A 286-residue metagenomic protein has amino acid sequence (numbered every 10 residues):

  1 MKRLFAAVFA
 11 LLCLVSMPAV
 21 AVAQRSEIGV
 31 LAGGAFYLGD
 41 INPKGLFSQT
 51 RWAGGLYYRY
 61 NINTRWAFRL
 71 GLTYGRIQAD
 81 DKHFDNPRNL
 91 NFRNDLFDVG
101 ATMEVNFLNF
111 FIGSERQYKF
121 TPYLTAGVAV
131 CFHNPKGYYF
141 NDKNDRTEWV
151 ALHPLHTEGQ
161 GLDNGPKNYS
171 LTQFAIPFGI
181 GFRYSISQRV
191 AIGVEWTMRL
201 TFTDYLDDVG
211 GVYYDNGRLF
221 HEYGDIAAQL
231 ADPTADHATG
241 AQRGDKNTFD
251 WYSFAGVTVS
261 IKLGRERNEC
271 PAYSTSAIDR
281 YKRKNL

Functional and structural regions predicted by a protein language model:
V22-N61, P135, Y252-E266, L286: Short glycine/proline- and aromatic-enriched beta-strand/turn motifs that initiate or cap beta-hairpins
S26, R65-F68, F110-I112, R189-I192 (+1 more regions): Repeated loop/turn-to-beta-strand initiation elements of outer-membrane beta-barrel proteins
V30-G34, L56-Y60, A101-V105, A126-V130 (+3 more regions): Residues on the lipid-exposed face of transmembrane beta-strands in outer-membrane beta-barrel proteins
A35-Y37, G75-A79, L108, A129-P135 (+2 more regions): Structural signature of outer-membrane beta-barrel domains
L38-K44, D85-R93, G161-N168, Q242-D245: Extracellular loop and loop/strand-boundary signature of outer-membrane beta-barrel proteins
S48-W52, D95-V99, F120, T172-I176 (+1 more regions): Residues that define the transmembrane beta-barrel architecture of outer-membrane proteins
W66-P154: Gram-negative (and chloroplast) outer-membrane scaffold detector with strong preference for beta-barrel transmembrane
S187-L286: Predominantly the C-terminal beta-signal and adjacent terminal strand-loop region of outer-membrane beta-barrel
